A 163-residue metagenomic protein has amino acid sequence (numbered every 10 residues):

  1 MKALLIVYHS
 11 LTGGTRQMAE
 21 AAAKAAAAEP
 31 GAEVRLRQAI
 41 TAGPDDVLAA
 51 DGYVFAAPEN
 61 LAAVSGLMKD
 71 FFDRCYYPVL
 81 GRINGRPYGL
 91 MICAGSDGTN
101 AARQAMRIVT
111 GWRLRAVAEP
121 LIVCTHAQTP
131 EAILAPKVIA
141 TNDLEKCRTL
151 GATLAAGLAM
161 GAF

Functional and structural regions predicted by a protein language model:
K2-A27: N-terminal beta1-alpha1 ligand-phosphate binding loop
L4-L5, E33-R35, G89: A structural signal for isolated positions on well-ordered beta-strands in alpha/beta enzyme cores
M18-A26, A105, L150, L154: Hydrophobic residues within alpha-helices that form the first helical element adjacent to the glycine-rich loop
A19-A32, T110-R115: Short helix-loop-beta junction
A23, F72, Y76-Y77, A155 (+1 more regions): Generic structural signal for well-ordered alpha-helical scaffold segments
G31-G43: A short beta-strand-loop structural module common to alpha/beta enzyme folds
I40-C124: Helix-loop-strand module that forms the ligand-binding subsite of alpha/beta enzymes
G43, V117-F163: Glycine-rich phosphate/pyrophosphate-binding loop and the adjoining helix
